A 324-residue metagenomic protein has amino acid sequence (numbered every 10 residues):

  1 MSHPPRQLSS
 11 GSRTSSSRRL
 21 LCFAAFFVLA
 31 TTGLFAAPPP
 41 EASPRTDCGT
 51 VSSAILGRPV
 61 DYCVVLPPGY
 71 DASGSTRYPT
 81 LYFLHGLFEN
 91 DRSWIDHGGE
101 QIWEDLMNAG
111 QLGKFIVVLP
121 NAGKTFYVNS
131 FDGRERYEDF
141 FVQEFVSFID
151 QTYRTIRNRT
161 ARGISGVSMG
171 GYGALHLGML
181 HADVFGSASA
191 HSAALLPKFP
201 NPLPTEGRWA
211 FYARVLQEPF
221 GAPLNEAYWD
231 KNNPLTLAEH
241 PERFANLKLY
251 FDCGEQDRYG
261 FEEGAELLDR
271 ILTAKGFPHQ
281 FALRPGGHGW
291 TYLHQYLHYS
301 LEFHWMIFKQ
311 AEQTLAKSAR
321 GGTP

Functional and structural regions predicted by a protein language model:
M1-S17: N-terminal secretory signal peptides that target proteins for export/translocation
Q7-G11, A25, E89, Y292: Alpha-helical and His/Cys-centered functional microenvironments
S12, L29-A30, P44: A detector of low-complexity, intrinsically disordered, Ser/Thr/Gly/Pro/Ala-rich segments
S16, G33-L34: Serine/threonine-rich, low-complexity intrinsically disordered segments
C22-T32: Bacterial N-terminal signal peptides
A37-P324: Non-catalytic cap/lid and distal C-terminal segments of serine-dependent acyl enzymes
